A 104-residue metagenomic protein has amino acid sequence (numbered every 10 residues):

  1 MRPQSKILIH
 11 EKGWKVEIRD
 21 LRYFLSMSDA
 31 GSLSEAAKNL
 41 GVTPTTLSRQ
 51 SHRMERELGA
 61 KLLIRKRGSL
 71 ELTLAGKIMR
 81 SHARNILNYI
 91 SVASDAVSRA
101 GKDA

Functional and structural regions predicted by a protein language model:
M1-V16: Short, intrinsically disordered or compositionally biased N-terminal tails of bacterial proteins
E17-D20, P44, G76, A83: The N-cap/first-turn positions of alpha helices within or immediately adjacent to helix-turn-helix DNA-binding domains
M27-P44: Short helix-boundary/capping micro-motifs
A30, N39, R53-K61: Residue cluster at the C-terminal edge of the helix-turn-helix DNA-binding motif
S32-L33, S51, R65: Helix-turn-helix DNA-binding elements, focusing on the entry/boundary residues of the two helices that contact DNA
E55-K77: A short LG(V/I)-centered, amphipathic sequence patch enriched for acidic residue(s) preceding the LG motif
S98-A104: Interdomain hinge and pocket-entrance segments immediately C-terminal to HTH DNA-binding domains
